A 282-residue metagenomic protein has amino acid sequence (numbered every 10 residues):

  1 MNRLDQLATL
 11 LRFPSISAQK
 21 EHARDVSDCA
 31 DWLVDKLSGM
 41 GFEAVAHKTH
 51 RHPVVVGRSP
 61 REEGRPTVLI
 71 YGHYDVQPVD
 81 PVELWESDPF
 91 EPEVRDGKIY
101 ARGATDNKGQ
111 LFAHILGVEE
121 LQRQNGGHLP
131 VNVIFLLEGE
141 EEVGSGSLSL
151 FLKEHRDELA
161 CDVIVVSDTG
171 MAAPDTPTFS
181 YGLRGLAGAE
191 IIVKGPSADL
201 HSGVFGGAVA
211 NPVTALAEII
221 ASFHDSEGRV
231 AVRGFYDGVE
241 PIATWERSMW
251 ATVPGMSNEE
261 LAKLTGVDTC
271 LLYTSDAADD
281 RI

Functional and structural regions predicted by a protein language model:
M1-V82: N-terminal helical capping/dimerization or prosegment-like subdomains of hydrolases acting on amide or phosphate bonds
R12, R123, R156-D157, P196-A198 (+1 more regions): Generic secondary-structure signature for well-ordered alpha-helical cores
R65-L137: Active-site metal-coordination/substrate-binding segment of hydrolases, especially metallo-dependent peptidases
P130-N211: Histidine/acidic-residue-rich, glycine-tolerant segments that coordinate divalent metal ions
L150, G206-G228: A short core secondary-structure module
I219-E260: N-terminal leader/propeptide and maturation segments of large enzyme subunits in energy/redox metabolism and hydrolases
Y273-I282: Single conserved hydrophobic/aromatic residue that forms the stacking wall/gate of nucleotide- or nucleobase-binding
